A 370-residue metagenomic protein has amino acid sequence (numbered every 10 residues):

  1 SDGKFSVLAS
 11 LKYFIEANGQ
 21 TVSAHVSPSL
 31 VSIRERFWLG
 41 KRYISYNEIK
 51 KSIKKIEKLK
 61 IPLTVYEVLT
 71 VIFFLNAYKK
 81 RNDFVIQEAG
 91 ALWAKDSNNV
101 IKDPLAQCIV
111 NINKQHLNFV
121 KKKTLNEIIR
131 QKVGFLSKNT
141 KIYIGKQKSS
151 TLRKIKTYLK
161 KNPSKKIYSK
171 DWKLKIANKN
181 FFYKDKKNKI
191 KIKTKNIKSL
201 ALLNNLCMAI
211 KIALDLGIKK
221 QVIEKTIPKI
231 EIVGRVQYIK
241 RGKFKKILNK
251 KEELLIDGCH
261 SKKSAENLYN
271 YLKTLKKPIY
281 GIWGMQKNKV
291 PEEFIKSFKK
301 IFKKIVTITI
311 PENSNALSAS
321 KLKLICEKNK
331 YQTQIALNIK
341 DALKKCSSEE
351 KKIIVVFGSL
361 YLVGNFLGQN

Functional and structural regions predicted by a protein language model:
V7-S10: Hydrophobic positions on the alpha1 helix immediately C-terminal to the Walker A/P-loop
A17-K102, K114, N118-K123, E127-I129 (+1 more regions): ATP-dependent carboxylate-amine ligase catalytic core
H25, K141-Q147, G281-G284, K303-P311: Short internal beta-strands
A77-D83, L216, T274-K277, C346-I353: Glycine-rich phosphate-binding loop signature in dinucleotide/nucleotide-binding domains
K80-E88, P104-K225: Acidic, Mg2+-coordinating active-site environments of NTP-dependent enzymes
F84, K95-C108, N113-L117, E127 (+1 more regions): Nucleotide phosphate-binding/pyrophosphate-handling subdomain across enzymes that bind or process nucleotide phosphates
Q147-K166, N249-I256, I295-I353: C-terminal helical cap/extension that packs against the catalytic core of soluble nucleotide-cofactor enzymes
S359: Active-site-proximal loop/hinge segments that shape catalytic or ion-binding/gating pockets
